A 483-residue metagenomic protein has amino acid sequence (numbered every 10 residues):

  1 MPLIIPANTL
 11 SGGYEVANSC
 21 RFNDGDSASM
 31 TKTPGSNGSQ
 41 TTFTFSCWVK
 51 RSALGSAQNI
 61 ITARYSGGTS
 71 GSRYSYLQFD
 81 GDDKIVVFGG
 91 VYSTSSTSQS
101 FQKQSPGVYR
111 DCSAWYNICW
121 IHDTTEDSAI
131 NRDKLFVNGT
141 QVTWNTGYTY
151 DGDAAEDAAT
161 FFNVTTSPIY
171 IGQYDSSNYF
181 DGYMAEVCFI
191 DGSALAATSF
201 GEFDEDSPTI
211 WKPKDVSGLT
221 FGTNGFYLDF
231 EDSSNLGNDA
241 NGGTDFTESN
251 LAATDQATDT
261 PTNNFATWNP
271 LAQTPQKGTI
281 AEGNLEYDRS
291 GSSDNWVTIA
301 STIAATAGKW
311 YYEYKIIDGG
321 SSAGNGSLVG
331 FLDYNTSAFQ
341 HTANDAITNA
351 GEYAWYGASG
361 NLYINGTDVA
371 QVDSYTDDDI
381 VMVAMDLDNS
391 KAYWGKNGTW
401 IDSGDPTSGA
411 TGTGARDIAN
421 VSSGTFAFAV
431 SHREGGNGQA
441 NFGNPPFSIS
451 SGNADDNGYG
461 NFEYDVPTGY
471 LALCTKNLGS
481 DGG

Functional and structural regions predicted by a protein language model:
M1-T41, G81-K84, V91-S96, T165-P168 (+1 more regions): Low-complexity, glycine/proline/serine-rich flexible segments
P2-D24, S46-G55, R73-E156, G357 (+2 more regions): Extracellular glycan-interaction surfaces
P2-N18, G25, D127-A129, W144-T149 (+7 more regions): Extended recognition patches within non-cytosolic domains
D24-T42, S98-R110, Q173-S176, K212-L219 (+2 more regions): Short surface loop/edge beta-strand patches of beta-sandwich-type extracellular domains that form ligand-contact sites
G25-D26, K50-S56, G67-G68, V91-T94 (+10 more regions): Acidic glycine-/aspartate-rich tracts in secreted/extracellular proteins
D26-V87, D127-A129, S193-T198, A304-A307 (+2 more regions): Extracellular glycan-recognition modules
F45-S52, I118-W120, I171, M184-F189 (+5 more regions): Short hydrophobic/aromatic patches on beta-strands that form ligand-binding or substrate-lining surfaces
Y92, A159-M184: Extracellular glycan-interaction patches encoded by glycine-rich segments
